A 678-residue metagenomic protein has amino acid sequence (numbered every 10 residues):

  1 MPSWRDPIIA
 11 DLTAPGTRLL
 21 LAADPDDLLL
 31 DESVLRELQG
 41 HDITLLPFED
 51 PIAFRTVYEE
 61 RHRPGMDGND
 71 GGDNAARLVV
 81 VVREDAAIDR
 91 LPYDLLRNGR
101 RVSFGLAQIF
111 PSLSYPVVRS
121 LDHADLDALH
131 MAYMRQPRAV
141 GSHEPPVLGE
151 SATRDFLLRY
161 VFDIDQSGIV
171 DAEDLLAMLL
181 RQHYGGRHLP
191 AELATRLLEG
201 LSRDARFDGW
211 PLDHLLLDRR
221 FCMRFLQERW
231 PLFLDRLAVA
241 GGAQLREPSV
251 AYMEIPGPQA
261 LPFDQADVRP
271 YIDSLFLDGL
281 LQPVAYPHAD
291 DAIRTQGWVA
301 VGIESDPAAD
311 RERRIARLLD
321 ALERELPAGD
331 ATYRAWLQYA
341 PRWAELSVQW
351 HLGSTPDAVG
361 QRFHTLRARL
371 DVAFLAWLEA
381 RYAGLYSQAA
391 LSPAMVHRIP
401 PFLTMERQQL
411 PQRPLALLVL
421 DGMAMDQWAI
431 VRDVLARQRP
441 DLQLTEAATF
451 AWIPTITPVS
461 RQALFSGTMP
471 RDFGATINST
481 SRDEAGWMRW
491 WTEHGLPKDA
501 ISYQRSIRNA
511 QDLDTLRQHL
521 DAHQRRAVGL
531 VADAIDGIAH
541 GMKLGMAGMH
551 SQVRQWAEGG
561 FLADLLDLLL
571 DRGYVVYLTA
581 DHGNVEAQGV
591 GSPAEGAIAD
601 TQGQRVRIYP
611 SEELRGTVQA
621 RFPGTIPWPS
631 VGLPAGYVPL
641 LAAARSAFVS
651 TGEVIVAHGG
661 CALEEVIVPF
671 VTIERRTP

Functional and structural regions predicted by a protein language model:
M1-L415, G422-V576, A580-P678: …; additionally, a secondary subgroup of soluble metalloenzymes is captured
